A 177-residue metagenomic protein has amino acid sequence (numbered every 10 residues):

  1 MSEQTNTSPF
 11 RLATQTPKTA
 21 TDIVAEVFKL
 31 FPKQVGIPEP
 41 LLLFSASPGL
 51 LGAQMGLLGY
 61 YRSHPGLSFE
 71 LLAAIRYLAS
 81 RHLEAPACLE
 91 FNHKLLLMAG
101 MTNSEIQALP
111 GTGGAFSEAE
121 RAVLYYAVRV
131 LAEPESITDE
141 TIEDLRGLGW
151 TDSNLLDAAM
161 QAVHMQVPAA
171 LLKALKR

Functional and structural regions predicted by a protein language model:
M1-R177: Hydrophobic alpha-helical segments
